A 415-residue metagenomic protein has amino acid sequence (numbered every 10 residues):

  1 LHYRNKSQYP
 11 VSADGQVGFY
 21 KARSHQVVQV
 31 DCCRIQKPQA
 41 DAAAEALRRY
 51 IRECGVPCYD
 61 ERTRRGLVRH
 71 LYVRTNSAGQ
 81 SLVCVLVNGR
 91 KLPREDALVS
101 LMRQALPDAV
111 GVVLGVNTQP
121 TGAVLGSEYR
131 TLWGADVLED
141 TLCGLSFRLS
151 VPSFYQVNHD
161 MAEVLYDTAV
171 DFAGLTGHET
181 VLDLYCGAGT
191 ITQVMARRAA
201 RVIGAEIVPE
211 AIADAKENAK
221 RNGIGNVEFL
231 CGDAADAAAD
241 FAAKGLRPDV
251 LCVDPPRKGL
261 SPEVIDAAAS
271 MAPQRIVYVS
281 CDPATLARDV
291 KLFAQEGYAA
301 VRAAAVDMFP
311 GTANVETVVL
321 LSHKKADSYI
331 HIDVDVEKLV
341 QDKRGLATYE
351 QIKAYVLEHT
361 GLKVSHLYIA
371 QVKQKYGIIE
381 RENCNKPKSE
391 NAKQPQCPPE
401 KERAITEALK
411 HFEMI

Functional and structural regions predicted by a protein language model:
L1-D60, A78, L92: Extended interfacial segments that mediate partner engagement and assembly in macromolecular machines
R64-A78: Short edge beta-strands and adjacent turn/loop segments
V73, G79-N88, S146-S150: Short, aliphatic-rich beta-strand segments
R94-D342, Y349-E350: Rossmann-like S-adenosyl-L-methionine
T348-T360, A370-Y376: DNA-recognition alpha helix
E380-K393: Short Lys/Arg-enriched helix C-cap and helix-to-coil transition segments that create basic nucleic-acid-contact patches
Q394-I415: Phospho-regulated, low-complexity intrinsically disordered regions of nuclear gene-regulatory and chromatin-associated
